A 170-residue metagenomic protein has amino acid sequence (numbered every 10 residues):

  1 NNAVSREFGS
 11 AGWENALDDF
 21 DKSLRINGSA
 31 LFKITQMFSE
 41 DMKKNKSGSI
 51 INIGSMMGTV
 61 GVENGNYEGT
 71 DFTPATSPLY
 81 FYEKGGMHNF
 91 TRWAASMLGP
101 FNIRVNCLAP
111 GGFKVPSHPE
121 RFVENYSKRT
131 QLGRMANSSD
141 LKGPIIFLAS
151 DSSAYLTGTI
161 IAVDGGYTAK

Functional and structural regions predicted by a protein language model:
N1-D21, K44, V62-L79, S117-R121: Conserved mid-core segment of classical short-chain dehydrogenase/reductases
W13-K33, S47, I51, T76 (+3 more regions): Catalytic Tyr-X3-Lys loop
A30, I34-F38, M42, N52 (+3 more regions): Hydrophobic positions on the long internal alpha-helix of Rossmann-like NAD(P)-dependent oxidoreductase domains
E40, S96-M97, A154: Alpha-helical segment proximal to the catalytic Tyr-Lys
S47, G99, R104, L156-G158: Short, small/polar-rich loop/turn modules that mediate ligand/substrate recognition or access, typified
S55: Residue(s) in the substrate-gating loop at a strand-loop-helix junction that position the organic substrate next
T130-L141, S152: A conserved structural motif in NAD(P)-dependent oxidoreductases
I146, T157-K170: Short C-terminal tail/terminal secondary-structure segment of NAD(P)H-dependent dehydrogenase/reductase domains
